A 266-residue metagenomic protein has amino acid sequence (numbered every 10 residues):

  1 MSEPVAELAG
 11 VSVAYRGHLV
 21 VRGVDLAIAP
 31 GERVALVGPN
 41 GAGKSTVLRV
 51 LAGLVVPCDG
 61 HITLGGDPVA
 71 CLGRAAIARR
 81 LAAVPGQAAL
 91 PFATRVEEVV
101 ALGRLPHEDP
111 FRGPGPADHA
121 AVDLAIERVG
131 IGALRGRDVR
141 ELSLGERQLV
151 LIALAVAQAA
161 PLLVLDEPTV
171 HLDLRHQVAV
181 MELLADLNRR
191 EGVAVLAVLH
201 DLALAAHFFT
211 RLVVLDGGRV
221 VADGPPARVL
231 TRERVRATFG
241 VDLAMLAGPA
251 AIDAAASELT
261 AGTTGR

Functional and structural regions predicted by a protein language model:
A6, V21-G23: Conserved structural motif at the start of ABC-family nucleotide-binding domains
V37-P39: The feature captures the beta-strand-to-loop junction immediately N-terminal to the Walker
A52: Helix-to-loop junction immediately C-terminal to a conserved catalytic motif
G60-P68, I77: Conserved ABC transporter NBD signature motif
G113, D138-L142, E146: Conserved ABC ATPase signature
L163-E167: Catalytic Walker B motif of ABC-type/P-loop ATPase nucleotide-binding domains
